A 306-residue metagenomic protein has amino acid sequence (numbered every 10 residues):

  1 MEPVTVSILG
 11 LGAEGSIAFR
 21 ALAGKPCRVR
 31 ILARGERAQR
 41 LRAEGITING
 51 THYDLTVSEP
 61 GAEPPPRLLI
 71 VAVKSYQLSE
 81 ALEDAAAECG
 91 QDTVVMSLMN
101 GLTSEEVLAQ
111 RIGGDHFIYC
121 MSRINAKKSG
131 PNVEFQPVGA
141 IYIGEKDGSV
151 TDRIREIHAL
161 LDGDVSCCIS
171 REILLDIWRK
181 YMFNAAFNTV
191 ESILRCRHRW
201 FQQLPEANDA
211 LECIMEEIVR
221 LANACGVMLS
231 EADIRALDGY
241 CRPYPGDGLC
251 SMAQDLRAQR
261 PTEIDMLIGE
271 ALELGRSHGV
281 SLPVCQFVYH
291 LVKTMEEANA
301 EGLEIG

Functional and structural regions predicted by a protein language model:
M1-D54: NAD(P)+-binding Rossmann beta1-loop-alpha1 motif at the extreme N-terminus of oxidoreductases
E2, D162, E212-G306: NAD(P)-dependent Rossmann-like dehydrogenase/reductase catalytic/cofactor-binding core
E2-V4, R67, G139: Nucleotide donor/acceptor-binding cores
E36, Y76-Q77, L102-T103, S149 (+2 more regions): Short alpha-helical
R37-R42, E105-E106, T151-R153: Short, charged/polar "capping" segments at the starts of alpha-helices and the immediately preceding loops
G50-N132: Rossmann-like NAD(P)(H) cofactor-binding subdomain of soluble oxidoreductases
A87-E88, V107, R111-H116, P131-A232: Internal alpha-helical scaffold of NAD(P)-dependent oxidoreductase catalytic cores
